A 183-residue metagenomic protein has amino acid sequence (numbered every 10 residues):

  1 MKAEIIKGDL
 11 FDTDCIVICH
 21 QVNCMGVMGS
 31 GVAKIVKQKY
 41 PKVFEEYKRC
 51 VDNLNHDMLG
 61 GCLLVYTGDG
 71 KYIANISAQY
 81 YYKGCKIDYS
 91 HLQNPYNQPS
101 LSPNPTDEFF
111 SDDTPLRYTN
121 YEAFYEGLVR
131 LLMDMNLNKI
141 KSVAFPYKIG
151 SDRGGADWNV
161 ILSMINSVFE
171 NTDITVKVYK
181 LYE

Functional and structural regions predicted by a protein language model:
M1-E183: Macrodomain-like recognition of ADP-ribose-binding/processing modules
